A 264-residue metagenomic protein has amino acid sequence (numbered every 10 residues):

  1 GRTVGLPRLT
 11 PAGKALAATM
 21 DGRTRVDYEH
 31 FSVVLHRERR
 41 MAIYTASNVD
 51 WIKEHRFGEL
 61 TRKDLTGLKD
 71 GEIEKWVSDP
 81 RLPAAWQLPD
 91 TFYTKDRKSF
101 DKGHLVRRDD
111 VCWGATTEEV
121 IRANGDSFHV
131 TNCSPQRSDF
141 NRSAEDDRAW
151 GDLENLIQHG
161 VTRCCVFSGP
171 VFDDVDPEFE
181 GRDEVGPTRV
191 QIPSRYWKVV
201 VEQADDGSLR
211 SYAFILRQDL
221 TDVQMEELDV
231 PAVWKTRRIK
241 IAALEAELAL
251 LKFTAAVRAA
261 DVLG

Functional and structural regions predicted by a protein language model:
G1-G264: Domain-level detector for secreted/extracellular nuclease and nuclease-toxin modules, and for the ENPP-like C-terminal
